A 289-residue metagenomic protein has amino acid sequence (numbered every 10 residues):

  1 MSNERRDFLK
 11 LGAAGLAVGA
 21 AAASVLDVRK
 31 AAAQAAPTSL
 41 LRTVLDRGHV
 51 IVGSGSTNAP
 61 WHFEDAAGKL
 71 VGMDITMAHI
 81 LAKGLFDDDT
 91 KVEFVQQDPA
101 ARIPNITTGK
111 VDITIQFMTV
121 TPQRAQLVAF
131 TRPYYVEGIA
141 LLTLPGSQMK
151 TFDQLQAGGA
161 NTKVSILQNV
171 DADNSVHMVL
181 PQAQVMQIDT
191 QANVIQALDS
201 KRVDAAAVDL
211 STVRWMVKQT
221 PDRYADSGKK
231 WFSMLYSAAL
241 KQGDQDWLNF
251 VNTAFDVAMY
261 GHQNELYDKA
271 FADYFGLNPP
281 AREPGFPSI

Functional and structural regions predicted by a protein language model:
M1, S24-R47: C-terminal segment of N-terminal export signals and the immediately downstream linker at the start of the mature
M1-L16, V28: N-terminal secretory signal peptides and thylakoid transit peptides that target proteins across membranes
A35, I80, G84, N161-T162 (+2 more regions): Extended ligand-binding regions for polar small-molecule ligands
P37, V92-P104, M186-Q196, M234: Short helix-initiation/N-cap motifs at beta->coil->alpha
H49-M73: Short glycine-rich His-centered loop
S56, V136-G146, L210-F255, F275-I289: Periplasmic-binding protein-like
H79, K83, K91-L155, Y224: Acidic, polar ligand-binding/catalytic clefts
A101, F117-L127, S175-M178, D199-S233: A ligand-binding cleft/hinge motif common to bilobed small-molecule-binding domains
